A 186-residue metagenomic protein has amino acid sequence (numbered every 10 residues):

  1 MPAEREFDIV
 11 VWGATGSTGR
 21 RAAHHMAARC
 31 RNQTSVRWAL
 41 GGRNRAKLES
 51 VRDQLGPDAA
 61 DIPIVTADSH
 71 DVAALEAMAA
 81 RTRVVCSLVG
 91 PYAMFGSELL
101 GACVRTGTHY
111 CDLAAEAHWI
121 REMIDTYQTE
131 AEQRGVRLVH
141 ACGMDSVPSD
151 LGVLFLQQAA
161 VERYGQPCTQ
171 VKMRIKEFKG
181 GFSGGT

Functional and structural regions predicted by a protein language model:
F7-R29: N-terminal Rossmann NAD(P)H-binding glycine-rich loop of SDR-like oxidoreductase domains
D8, R83-V84, H109: Structural motif
R31-K47: Conserved glycine-rich Rossmann-like NAD(P)H-binding loop of the short-chain dehydrogenase/reductase
N44-A77: Conserved N-terminal Rossmann-fold NAD(P) cofactor-binding segment
V65-F95: Conserved Rossmann-fold cofactor-binding substructure of NAD(P)-dependent oxidoreductases
P91, A102-I120: ADP-ribose/adenylate-binding Rossmann-like module
A114-V136: Rossmann-fold NAD(P)-binding glycine/threonine-rich loop
V139-D145, S149-T186: Conserved anion/nucleotide-ligand pocket segment
